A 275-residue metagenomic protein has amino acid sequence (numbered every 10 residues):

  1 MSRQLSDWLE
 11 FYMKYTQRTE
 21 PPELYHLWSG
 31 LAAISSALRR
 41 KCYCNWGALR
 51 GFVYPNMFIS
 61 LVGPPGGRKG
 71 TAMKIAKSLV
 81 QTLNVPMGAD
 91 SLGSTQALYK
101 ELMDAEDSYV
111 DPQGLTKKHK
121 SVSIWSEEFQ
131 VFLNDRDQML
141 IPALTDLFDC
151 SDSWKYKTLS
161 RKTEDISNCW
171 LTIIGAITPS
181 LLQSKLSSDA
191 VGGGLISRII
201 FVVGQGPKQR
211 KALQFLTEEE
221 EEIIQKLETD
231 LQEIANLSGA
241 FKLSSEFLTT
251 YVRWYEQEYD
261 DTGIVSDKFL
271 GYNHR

Functional and structural regions predicted by a protein language model:
M1-R275: Phosphate-handling catalytic cores of nucleic-acid transaction enzymes
